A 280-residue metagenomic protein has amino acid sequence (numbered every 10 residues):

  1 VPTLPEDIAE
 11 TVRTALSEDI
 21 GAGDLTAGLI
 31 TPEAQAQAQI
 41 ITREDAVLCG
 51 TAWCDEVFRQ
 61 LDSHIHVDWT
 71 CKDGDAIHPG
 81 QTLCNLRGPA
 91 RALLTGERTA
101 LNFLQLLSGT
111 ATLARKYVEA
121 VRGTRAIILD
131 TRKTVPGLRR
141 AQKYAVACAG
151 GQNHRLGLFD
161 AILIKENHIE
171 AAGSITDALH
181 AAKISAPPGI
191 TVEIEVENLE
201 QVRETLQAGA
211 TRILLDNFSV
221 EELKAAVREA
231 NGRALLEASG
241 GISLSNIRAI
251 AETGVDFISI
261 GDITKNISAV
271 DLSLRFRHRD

Functional and structural regions predicted by a protein language model:
V1-A208, R212, K224-E229, R233-E237 (+4 more regions): Acidic/glycine-rich phosphate/pyrophosphate-binding loops and surrounding catalytic core that coordinate Mg2+
N217, G240, D262-I263: Short secondary-structure boundary segments
